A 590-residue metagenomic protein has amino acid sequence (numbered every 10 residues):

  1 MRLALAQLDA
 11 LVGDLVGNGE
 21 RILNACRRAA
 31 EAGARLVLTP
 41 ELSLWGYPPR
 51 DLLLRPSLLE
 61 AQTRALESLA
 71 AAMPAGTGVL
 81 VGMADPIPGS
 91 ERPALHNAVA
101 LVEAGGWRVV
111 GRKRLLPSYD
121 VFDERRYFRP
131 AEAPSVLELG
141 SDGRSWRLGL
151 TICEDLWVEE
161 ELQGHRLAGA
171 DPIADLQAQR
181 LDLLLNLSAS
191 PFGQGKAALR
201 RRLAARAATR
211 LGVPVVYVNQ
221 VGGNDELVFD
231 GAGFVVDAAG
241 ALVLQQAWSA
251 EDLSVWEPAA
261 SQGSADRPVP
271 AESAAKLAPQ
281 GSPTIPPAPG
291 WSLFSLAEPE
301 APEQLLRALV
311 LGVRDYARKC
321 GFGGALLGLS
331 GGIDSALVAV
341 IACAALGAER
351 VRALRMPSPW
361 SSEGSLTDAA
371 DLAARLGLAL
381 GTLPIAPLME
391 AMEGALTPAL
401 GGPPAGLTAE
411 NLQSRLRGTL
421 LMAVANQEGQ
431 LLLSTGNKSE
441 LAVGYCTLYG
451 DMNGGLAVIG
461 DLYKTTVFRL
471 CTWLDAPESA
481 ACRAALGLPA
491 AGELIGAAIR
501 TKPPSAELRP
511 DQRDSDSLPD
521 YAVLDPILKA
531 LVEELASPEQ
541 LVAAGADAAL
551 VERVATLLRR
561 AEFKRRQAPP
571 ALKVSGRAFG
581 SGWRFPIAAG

Functional and structural regions predicted by a protein language model:
M1-G328, A344-A345, L380: Enzyme catalytic cores with a strong preference for nitrogen-chemistry domains
W146, G212-V213, A238, Q262 (+2 more regions): ATP/NTP-dependent adenylation/nucleotidyl-transfer catalytic domains that generate, transfer, or process NMP-activated
